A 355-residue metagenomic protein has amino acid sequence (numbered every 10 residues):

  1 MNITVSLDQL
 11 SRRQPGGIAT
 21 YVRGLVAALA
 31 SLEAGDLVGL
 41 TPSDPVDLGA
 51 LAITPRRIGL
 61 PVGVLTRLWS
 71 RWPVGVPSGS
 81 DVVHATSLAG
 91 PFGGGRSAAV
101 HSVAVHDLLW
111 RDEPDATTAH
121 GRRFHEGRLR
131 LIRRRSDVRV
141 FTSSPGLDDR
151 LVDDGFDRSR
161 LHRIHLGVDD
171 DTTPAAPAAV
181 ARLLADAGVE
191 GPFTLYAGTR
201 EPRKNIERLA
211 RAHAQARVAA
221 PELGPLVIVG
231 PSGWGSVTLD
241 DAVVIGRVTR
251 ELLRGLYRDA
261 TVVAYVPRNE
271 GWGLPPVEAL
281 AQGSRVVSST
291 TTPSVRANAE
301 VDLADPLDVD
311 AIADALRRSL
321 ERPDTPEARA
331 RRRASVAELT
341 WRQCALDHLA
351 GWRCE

Functional and structural regions predicted by a protein language model:
M1-E355: Carbohydrate transferase catalytic cores enriched for Leloir-type hexosyltransferases
